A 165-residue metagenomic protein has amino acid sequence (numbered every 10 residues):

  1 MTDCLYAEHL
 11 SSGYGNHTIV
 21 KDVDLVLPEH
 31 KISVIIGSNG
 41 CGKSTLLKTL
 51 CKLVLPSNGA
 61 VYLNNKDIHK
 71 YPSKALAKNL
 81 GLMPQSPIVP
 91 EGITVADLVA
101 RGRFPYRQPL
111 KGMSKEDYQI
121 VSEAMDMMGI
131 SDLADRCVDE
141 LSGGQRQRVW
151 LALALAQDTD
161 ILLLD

Functional and structural regions predicted by a protein language model:
I36-S38: The feature captures the beta-strand-to-loop junction immediately N-terminal to the Walker
C51: Helix-to-loop junction immediately C-terminal to a conserved catalytic motif
G59-D67, L76: Conserved ABC transporter NBD signature motif
A100, K115-L133: Conserved ABC ATPase "signature" region
K111-G112, C137-L141, Q145: Conserved ABC ATPase signature
L162-D165: Catalytic Walker B motif of ABC-type/P-loop ATPase nucleotide-binding domains
